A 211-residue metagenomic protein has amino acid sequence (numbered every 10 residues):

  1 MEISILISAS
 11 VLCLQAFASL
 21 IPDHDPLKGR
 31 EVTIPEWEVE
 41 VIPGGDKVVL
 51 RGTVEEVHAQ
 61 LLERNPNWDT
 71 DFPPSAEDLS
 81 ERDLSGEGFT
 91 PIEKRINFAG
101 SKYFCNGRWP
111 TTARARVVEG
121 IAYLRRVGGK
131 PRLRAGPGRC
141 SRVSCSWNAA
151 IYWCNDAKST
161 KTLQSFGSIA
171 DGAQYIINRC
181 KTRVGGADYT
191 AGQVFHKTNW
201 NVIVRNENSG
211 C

Functional and structural regions predicted by a protein language model:
M1-K28: Fungal secretory targeting signals
E2-I3, T53-V57, S165: Secondary-structure junction/capping motif
S8, Q15-F17, S75, G186 (+1 more regions): Residue-level detector of intrinsically disordered, flexible termini and proteolytic processing junctions
S10-L12, E31, N97, V143: A generic structural signal for short, solvent-exposed coil/turn residues that cap or connect secondary-structure
S19-I96: N-terminal propeptides/leader regions of secreted preproproteins that are proteolytically removed before maturation
T90-C211: Mature secreted bioactive peptide module from preproproteins
